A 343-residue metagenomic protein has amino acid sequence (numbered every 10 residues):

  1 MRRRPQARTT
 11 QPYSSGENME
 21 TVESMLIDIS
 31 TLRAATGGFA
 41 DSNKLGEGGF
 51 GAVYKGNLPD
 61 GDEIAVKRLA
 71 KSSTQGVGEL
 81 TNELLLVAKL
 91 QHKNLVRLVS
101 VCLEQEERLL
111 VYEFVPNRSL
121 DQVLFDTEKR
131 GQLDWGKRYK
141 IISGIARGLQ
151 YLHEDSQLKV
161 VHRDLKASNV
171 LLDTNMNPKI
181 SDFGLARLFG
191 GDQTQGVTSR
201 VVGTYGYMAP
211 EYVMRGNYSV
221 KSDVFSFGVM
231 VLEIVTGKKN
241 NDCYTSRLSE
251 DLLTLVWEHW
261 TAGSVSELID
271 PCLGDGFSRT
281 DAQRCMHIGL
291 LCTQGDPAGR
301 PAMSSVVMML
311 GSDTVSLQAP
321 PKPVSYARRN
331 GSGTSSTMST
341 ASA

Functional and structural regions predicted by a protein language model:
M1-A343: Conserved eukaryotic protein kinase-like
